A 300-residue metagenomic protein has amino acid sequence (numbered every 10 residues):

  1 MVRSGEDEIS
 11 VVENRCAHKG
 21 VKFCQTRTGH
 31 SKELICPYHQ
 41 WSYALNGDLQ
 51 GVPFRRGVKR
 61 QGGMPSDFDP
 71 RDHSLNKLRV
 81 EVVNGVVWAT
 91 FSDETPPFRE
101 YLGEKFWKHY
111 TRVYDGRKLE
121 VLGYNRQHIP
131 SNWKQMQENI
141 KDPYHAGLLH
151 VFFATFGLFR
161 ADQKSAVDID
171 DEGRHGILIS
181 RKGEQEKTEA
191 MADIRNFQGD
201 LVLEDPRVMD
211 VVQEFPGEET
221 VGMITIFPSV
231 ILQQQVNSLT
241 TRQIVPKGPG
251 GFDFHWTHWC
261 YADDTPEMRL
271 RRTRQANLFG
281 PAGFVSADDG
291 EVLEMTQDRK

Functional and structural regions predicted by a protein language model:
M1-D93, P97-E100, E104: Rieske [2Fe-2S] iron-sulfur-binding domain
N14, L78-K300: C-terminal catalytic domain of Rieske-type non-heme iron oxygenases
